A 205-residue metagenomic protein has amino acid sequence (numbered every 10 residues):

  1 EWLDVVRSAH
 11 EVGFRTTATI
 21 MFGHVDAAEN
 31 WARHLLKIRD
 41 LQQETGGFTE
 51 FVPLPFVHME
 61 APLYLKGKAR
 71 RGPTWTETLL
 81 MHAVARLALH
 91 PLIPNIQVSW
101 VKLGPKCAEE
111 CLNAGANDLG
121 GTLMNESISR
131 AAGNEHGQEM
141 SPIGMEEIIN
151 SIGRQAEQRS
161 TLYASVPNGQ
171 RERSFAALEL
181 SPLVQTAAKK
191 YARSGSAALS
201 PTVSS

Functional and structural regions predicted by a protein language model:
E1-M21: Radical SAM/AdoMet-radical enzyme domain recognition
W2, W31-H34, T78: Aromatic/hydrophobic pocket-lining residues that form the small-molecule binding cavity in soluble enzyme cores
R7-H10, R39, R86, L112: A structural alpha-helix within SAM-dependent methyltransferase catalytic domains
H10-G13, D40-G46: Acidic (Asp/Glu)-rich catalytic clusters
T16-A27, H58-G67: Active-site-proximal beta-alpha loop/turn segments in soluble metabolic enzymes
V25-R39, L103-A114: Catalytic cores of alpha/beta
Q43-S205: Auxiliary Fe-S-binding modules of radical SAM enzymes
